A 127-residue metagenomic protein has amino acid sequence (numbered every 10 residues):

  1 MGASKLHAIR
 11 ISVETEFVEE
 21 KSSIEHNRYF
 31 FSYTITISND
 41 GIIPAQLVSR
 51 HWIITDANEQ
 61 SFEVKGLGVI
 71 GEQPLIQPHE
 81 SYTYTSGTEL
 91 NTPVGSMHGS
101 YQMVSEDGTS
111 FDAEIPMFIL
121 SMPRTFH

Functional and structural regions predicted by a protein language model:
M1-R28: Low-complexity, acidic Ser/Thr/Pro/Gly-rich terminal tails and inter-domain linkers that flank the onset of structured
G2-S4, E89-H127: Terminal connector regions
F17, I43, T109, A113: Long, contiguous binding/interaction regions
S23, P44, N91-G95: Short glycine/serine/proline-enriched coil/turn segments at secondary-structure junctions
Y29-T34: Short, solvent-exposed loop/turn segments enriched in Ser/Thr/Gly
I37-G41: Asparagine-centered strand-capping/turn motif at beta-strand->loop junctions
I43-F62, M103: Short acidic, flexible loop segments centered on an aromatic residue
F62-V94: Intrinsically disordered, low-complexity Pro/Gly/Ser/Thr-rich segments with frequent PxxP/GP/PP motifs and embedded
